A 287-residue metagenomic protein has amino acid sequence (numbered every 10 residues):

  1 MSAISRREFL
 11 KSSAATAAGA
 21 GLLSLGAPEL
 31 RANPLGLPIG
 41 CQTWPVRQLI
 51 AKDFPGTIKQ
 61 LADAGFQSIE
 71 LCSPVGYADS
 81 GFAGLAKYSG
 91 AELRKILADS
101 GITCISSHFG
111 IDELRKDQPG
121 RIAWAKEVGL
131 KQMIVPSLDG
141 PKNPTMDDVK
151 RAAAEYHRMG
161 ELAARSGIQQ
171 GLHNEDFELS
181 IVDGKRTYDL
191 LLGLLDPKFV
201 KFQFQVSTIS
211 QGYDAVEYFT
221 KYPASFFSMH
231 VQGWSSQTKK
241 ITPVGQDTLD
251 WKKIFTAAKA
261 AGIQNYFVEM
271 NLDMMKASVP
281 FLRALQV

Functional and structural regions predicted by a protein language model:
S2-A3, R7-G40, R47-Q67, V182-K201 (+1 more regions): Histidine-acidic metal/acid-base catalytic patches
S13-A15, G21, V75, I96-K201 (+1 more regions): Active-site acidic/histidine proton-transfer and metal-coordination neighborhood in alpha/beta enzyme cores
N33-P34, I58-D63, G84-C104, P119-L130 (+4 more regions): Acidic (Asp/Glu)-rich catalytic clusters
C41, L71, S107, V135 (+4 more regions): Conserved beta-strand positions
W44, P74, D112, L138 (+2 more regions): Flexible loop residues that form catalytic and substrate-binding hotspots at small-molecule/glycan-binding clefts
P45-A51, C72-Y77: Extracytoplasmic "Venus flytrap"
E70-E92: Glycine-rich, proline-tolerant flexible connector loops at the mouths of alpha/beta enzymes
Y77-G81, P141-T145, Q237-I241: A short acidic, helix-capping loop that chelates divalent metal ions and anchors anionic groups
